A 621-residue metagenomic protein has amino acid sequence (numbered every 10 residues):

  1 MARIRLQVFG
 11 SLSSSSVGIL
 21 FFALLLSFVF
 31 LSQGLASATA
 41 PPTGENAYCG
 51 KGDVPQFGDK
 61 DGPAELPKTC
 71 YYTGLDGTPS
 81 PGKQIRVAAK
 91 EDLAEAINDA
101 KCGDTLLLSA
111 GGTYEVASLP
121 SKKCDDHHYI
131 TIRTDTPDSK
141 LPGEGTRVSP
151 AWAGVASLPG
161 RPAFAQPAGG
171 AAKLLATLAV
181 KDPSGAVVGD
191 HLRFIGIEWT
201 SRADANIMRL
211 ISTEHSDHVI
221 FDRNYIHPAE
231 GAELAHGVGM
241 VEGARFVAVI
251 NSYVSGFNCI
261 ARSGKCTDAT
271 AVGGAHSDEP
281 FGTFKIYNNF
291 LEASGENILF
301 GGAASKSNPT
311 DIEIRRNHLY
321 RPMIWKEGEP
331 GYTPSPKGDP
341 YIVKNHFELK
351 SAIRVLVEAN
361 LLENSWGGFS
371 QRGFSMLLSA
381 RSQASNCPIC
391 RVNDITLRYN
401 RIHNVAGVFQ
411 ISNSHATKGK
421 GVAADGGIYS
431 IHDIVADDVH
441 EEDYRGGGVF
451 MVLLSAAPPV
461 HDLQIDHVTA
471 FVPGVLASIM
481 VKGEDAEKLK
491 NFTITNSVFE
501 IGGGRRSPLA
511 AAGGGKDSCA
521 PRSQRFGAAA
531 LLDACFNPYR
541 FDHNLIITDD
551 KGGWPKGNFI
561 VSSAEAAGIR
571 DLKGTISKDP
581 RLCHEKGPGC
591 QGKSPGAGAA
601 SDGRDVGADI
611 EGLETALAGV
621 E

Functional and structural regions predicted by a protein language model:
M1-S16: N-terminal secretory signal peptides that target proteins for export/translocation
S16-S32: Bacterial N-terminal signal peptides
S32-T39: Signal peptide processing junction and immediate N-terminal pro/mature segment of secreted/exported proteins
T39-K83, S149-V155, R161, Q166-G169 (+1 more regions): Acidic, glycine- and Ser/Thr-rich low-complexity intrinsically disordered tracts in extracellular/secreted proteins
Y71-S118, S594-A597: Acidic Gly/Asp/Thr-rich repetitive segments characteristic of extracellular carbohydrate-active and adhesion proteins
E115-V116, C124-I207, E230, S577-D579: Right-handed parallel beta-helix/beta-spiral solenoid domain characteristic of secreted/periplasmic
H127-I130, A168-G185, D204-S212, G231-V241 (+8 more regions): Extracellular beta-strand/beta-solenoid scaffold signature
Y129, D190-S201, D217-E230, A244-I260 (+12 more regions): Right-handed parallel beta-helix
